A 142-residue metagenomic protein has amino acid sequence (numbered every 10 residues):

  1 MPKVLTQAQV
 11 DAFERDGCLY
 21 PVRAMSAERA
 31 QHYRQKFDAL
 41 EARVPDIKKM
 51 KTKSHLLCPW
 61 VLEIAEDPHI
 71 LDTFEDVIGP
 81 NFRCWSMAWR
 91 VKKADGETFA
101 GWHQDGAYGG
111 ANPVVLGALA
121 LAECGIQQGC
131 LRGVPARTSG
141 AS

Functional and structural regions predicted by a protein language model:
M1-G109: Non-heme Fe(II)-dependent double-stranded beta-helix
G96-S142: Catalytic core of non-heme Fe(II) oxygenases with the double-stranded beta-helix
